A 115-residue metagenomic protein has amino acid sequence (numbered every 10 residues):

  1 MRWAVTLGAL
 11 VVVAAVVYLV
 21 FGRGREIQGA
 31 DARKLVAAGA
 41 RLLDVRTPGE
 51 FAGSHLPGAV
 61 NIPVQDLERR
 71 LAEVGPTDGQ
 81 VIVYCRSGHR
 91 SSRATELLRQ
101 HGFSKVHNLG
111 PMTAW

Functional and structural regions predicted by a protein language model:
M1-R41, V45-G53: Flexible, polar/low-complexity N-terminal or interdomain linker segments that lie immediately upstream of folded
R25-Q28, P63, L67: Amphipathic coiled-coil/heptad-repeat helices and related helical stalk/stem segments that mediate oligomerization
A38-R41, P57-G58, Q80: Short active-site oxyanion
L42, A59-N61, V106-N108: Conserved beta-strand scaffold positions in the cores of enzyme catalytic domains, especially in NTP/NDP-utilizing
T47, V64, P111: Active-site loop/turn elements of alpha/beta-hydrolase fold enzymes, especially the short glycine-/histidine-rich
H55-G58, G102: Short, structured coil segments at secondary-structure junctions
E68-W115: Catalytic cysteine-centered active loop of the rhodanese-like fold, especially the PTP/DSP P-loop
